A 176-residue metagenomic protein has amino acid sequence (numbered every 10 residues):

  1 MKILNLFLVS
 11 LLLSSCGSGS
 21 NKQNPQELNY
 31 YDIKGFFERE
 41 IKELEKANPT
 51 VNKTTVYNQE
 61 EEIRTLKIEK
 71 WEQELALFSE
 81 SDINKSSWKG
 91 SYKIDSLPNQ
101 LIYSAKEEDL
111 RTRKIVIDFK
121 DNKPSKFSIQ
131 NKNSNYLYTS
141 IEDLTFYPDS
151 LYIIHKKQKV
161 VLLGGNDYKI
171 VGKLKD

Functional and structural regions predicted by a protein language model:
K2-V9: Sec-dependent signal peptide recognition, specifically the positively charged N-region followed immediately by
S14-S15: C-terminal motif of bacterial Sec signal peptides marking the signal peptidase cleavage site
S18: Short, conserved catalytic or interaction motifs in soluble domains
P25-A47: Post-signal peptide N-terminal segment of mature Sec-exported envelope proteins
I41-I117: Surface-exposed acidic loop/strand-edge motifs in secreted or periplasmic proteins that form small linear binding
I102-D176: Extracytoplasmic electrostatic interaction patches
